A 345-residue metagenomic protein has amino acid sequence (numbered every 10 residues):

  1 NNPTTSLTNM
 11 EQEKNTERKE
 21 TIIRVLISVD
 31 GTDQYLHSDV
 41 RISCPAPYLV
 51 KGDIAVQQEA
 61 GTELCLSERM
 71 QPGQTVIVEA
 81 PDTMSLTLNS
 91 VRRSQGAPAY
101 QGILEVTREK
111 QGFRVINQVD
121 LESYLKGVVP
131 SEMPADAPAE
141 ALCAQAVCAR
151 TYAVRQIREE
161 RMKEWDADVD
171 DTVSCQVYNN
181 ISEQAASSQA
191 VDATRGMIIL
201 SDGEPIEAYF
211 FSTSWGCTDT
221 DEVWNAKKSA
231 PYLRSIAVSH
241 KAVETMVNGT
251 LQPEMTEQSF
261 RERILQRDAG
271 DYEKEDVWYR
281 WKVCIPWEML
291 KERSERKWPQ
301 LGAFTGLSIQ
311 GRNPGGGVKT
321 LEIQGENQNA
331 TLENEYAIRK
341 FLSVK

Functional and structural regions predicted by a protein language model:
N1-K345: Conserved, single-site charged/polar hotspot
